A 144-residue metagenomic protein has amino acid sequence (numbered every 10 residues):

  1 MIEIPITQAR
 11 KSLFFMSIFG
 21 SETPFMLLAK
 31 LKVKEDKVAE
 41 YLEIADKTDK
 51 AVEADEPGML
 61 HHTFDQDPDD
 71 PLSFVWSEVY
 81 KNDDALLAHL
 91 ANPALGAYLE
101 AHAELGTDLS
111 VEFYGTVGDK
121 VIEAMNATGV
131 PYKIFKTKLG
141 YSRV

Functional and structural regions predicted by a protein language model:
M1-F15: N-terminal amphipathic/basic-hydrophobic helices that include classical n-h-c signal peptides and signal-anchor
F14-G20, T63-Q66: Short beta-strand/turn micro-motifs at beta-sheet edges
P24-K32: Active-site-flanking beta-strand signature of metal-NTP-handling nucleotidyl enzymes and homologous cyclase-like
V33-L42: Short, surface-exposed ligand-recognition loops at beta-strand->loop->(often short) alpha-helix junctions that present
A45, D49: Short amphipathic alpha-helical/adjacent loop interface patches that line ligand and macromolecule-binding sites
A51-L60, V79-K138: An amphipathic, aromatic/His-enriched active-site/gating alpha helix that lines ligand/cofactor pockets
D65-P71, A103-G106: A short beta-turn/loop motif at secondary-structure boundaries
